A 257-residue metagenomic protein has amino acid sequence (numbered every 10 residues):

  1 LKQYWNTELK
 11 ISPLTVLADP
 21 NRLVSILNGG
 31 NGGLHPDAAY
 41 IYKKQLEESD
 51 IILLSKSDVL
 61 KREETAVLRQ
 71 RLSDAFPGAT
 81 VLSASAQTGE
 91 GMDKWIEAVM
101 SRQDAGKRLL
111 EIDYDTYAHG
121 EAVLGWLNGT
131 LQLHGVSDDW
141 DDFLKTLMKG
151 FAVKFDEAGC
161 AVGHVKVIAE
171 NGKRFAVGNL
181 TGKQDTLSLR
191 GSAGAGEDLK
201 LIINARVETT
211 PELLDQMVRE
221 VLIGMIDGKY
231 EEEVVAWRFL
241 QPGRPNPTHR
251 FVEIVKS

Functional and structural regions predicted by a protein language model:
L1-S83, E90-K94, K107, I112: Phosphate/Mg2+-binding loops and adjacent switch elements in nucleotide/diphosphate-handling enzyme cores
S57, A86, R206-E208: Structural motif
A75, A98-R102: Conserved AAA+ ATPase "sensor/coupling" helix adjacent to the nucleotide-binding pocket
V81-A84, V234-A236: A structural preference for short, hydrophobic beta-strand core positions in alpha/beta folds
T88-G89, T116: Short, catalytically relevant binding-site loops at active-site mouths
S101-S257: P-loop NTP-binding site
